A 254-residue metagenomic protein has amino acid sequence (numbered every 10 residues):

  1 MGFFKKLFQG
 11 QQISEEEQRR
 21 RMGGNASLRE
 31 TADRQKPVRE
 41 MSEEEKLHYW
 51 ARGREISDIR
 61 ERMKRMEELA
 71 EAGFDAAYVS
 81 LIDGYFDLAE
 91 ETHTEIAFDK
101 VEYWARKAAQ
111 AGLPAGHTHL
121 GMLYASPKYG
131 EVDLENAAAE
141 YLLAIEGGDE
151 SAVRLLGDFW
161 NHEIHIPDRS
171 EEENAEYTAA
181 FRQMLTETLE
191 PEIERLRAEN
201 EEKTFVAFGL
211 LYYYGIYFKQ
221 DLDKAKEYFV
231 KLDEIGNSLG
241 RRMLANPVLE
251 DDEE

Functional and structural regions predicted by a protein language model:
F3-R60: N-terminal leader/linker segments that initiate helical-solenoid repeat arrays
S42-A72, A76, S80-E91: Alpha-helical segment of the N-proximal tetratricopeptide repeat
H48-Y49, S80-A89, H119-S126, L155-E163 (+2 more regions): Hydrophobic face of amphipathic alpha-helices that form TPR/SEL1-like repeat modules and related alpha-solenoid
E55-K64, E91-W104, E131-E140, I166-P191 (+1 more regions): Structural signature of tandem alpha-helical TPR/SEL1-like repeats, specifically the intra-repeat loop/turn
E68-L69, K107-A108, L143-A144, E194-R195 (+1 more regions): Canonical positions in the second alpha-helix
E71-D75, L88, Q110-P114, S126-K128 (+5 more regions): Short helix-capping/linker turns of helical repeat alpha-solenoids
H162-N174, L249-E254: Alpha-helical linker/edge segments of TPR/alpha-solenoid repeat scaffolds and analogous pre-/post-domain helices
E234-E254: Terminal, low-structured helical/coil segments at or just beyond the last alpha-helical repeat
